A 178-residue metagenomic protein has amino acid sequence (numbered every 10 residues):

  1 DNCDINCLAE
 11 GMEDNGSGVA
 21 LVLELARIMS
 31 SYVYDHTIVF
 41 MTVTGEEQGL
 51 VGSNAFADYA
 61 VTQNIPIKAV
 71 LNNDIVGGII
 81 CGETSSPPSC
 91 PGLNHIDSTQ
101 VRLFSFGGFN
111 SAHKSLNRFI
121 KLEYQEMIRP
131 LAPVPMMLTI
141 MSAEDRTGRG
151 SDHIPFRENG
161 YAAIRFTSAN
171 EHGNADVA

Functional and structural regions predicted by a protein language model:
D1-D4, E13-N15, N72-D74, D152 (+1 more regions): Acidic side chains
D1-M41: Catalytic-core environment of secreted peptidases
G11, Y32-Y34, P135-A143, N170: Extracytoplasmic/cell-surface-exposed regions of Actinobacterial cell-envelope-associated and secreted proteins
M12-N15, N159-G160, I164-F166: Short, mixed-charge, low-aromatic patches
T42, T167-N170: Active-site proximal loops enriched in glycine and acidic residues that flank catalytic Cys/His/Asp and coordinate
V43-I154, N159, A163: Metal-dependent peptidase/peptidase-like ectodomains
A169-A178: His/Asp/Glu-rich mid-to-C-terminal helical/loop segments that flank catalytic regions of hydrolases
